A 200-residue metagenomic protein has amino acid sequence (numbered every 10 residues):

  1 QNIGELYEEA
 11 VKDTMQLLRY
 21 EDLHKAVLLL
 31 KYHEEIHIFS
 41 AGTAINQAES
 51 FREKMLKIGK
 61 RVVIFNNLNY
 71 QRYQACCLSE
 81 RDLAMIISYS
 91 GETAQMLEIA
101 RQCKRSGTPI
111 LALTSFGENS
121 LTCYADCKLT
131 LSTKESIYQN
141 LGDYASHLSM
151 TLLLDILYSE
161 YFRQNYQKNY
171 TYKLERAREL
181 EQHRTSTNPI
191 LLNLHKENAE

Functional and structural regions predicted by a protein language model:
Q1-D22: HTH-adjacent hinge/linker in prokaryotic transcriptional regulators
A10, T14, A26-L29, F51 (+1 more regions): A ubiquitous structural signal for well-ordered alpha-helices
R19-D22, A44, N169: Residue-level recognition of alpha-helical structural elements
E21-H33: Glycine-rich phosphate/diphosphate-binding loops that line cofactor/substrate pockets in enzymes
Y32-L152, I156-Y166: Glycine-rich phosphate-binding loops that contact phosphosugars or nucleotide phosphates
Q167-E200: A short, charged, Gly/Pro-tolerant segment at domain boundaries
